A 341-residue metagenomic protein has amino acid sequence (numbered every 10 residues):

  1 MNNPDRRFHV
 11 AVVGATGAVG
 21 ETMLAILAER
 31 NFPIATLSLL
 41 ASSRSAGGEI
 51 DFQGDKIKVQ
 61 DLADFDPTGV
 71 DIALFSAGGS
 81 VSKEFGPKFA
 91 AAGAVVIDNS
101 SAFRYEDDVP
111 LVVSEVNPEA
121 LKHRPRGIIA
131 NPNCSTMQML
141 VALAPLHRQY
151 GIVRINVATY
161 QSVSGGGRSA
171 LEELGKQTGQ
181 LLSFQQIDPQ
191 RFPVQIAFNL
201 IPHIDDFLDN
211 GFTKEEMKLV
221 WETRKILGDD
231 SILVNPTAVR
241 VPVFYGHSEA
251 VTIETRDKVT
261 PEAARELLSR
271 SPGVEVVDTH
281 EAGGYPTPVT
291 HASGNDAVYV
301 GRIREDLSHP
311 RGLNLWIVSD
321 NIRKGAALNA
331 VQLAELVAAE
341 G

Functional and structural regions predicted by a protein language model:
M1-I196, S231-L233, E266, G283 (+4 more regions): N-terminal Rossmann-like NAD(P) cofactor-binding subdomain of oxidoreductases, focused on the glycine-rich
G14, I187, R191, F207-K214 (+2 more regions): A short glycine-/small-residue-rich loop at the edge of a beta-strand within enzyme catalytic domains
R124-A130, N199-N210, L315-I317: Helix-loop-beta segment of a Rossmann-like dinucleotide-binding subdomain
M139, P193, E216-V220, P261: A structural signal for well-ordered alpha-helical scaffolds and beta->alpha junctions
Y150, L227-G228, T255, P272: A broad structural signal for alpha-helix termini and local helix breaks/kinks
G166-G167, D209, G325-A326: Short helix/loop capping segments that flank catalytic or ligand/cofactor-binding pockets
A197-F244: Oxyanion-binding "anion nests"
L233-G341: C-terminal active-site/capping subdomain that shapes the small-molecule cofactor and substrate pocket of enzyme
